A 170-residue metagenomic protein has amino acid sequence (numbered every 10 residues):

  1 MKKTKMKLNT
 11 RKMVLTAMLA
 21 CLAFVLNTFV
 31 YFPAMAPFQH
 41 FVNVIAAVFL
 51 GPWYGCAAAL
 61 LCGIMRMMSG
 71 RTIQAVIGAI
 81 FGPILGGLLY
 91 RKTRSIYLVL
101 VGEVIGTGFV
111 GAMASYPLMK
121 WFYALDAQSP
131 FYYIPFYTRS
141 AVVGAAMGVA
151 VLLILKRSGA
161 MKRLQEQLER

Functional and structural regions predicted by a protein language model:
M1-R170: Loop-helix junctions at membrane interfaces
